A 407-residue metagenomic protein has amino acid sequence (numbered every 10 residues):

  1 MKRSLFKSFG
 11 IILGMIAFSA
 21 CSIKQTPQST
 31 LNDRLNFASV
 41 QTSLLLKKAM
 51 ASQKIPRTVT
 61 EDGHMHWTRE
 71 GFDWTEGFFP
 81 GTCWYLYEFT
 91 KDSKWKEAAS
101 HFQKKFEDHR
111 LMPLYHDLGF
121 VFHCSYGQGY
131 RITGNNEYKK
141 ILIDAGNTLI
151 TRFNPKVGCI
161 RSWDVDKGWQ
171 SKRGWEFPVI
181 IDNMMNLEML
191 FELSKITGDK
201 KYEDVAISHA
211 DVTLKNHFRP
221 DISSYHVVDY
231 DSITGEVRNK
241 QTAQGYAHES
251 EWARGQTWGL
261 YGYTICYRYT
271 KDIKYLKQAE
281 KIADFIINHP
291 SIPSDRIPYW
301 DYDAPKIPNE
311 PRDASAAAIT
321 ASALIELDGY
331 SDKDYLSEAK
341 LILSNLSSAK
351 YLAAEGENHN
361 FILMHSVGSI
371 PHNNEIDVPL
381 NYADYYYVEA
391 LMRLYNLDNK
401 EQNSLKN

Functional and structural regions predicted by a protein language model:
M1-S29: Bacterial Sec-dependent N-terminal signal peptides
Q25-N407: Glycan-recognition and catalytic cores of secretory/periplasmic carbohydrate-active enzymes
